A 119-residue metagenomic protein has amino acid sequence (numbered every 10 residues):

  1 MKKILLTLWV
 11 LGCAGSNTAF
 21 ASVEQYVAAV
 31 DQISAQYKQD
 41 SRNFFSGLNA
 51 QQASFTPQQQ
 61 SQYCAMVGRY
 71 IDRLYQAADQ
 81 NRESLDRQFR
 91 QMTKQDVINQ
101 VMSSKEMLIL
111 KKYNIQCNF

Functional and structural regions predicted by a protein language model:
I4, N49, M102: Sparse, context-dependent recognition of short Cys/His-centered cofactor- or disulfide-binding micro-motifs
I4-C13: Sec-dependent N-terminal signal peptides
W9-V10, Q52, Q62, K105: Generic detector of short alpha-helix boundary/capping microenvironments and adjacent low-complexity segments
C13-A19: C-terminal segment of classical bacterial N-terminal signal peptides
A19-S61, Y113-F119: Immediate post-signal-peptide N-terminus of mature secreted/exported proteins
Y63-F119: Compact alpha-helical subdomains of small soluble proteins
